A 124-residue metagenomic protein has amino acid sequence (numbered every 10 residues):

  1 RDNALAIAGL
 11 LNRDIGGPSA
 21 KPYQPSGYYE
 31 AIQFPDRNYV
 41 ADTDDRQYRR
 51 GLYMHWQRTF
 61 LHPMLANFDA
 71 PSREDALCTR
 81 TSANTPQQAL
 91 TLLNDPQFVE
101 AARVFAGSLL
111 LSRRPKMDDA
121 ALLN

Functional and structural regions predicted by a protein language model:
R1-L122: An acidic, gly/pro-interrupted, aromatic-rich
